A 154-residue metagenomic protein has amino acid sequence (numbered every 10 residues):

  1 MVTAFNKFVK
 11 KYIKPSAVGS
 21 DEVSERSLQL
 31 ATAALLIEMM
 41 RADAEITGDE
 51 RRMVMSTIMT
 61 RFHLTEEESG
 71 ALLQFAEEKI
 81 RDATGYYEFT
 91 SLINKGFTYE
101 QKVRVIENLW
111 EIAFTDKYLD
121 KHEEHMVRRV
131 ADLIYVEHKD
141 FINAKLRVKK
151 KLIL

Functional and structural regions predicted by a protein language model:
M1-E38, G48-L154: Small-residue-enriched hydrophobic alpha-helices in membranes
R41-E45: Short acidic, Gly/Ser-rich segments with clustered Asp/Glu that frequently serve as metal-coordination loops in enzyme
